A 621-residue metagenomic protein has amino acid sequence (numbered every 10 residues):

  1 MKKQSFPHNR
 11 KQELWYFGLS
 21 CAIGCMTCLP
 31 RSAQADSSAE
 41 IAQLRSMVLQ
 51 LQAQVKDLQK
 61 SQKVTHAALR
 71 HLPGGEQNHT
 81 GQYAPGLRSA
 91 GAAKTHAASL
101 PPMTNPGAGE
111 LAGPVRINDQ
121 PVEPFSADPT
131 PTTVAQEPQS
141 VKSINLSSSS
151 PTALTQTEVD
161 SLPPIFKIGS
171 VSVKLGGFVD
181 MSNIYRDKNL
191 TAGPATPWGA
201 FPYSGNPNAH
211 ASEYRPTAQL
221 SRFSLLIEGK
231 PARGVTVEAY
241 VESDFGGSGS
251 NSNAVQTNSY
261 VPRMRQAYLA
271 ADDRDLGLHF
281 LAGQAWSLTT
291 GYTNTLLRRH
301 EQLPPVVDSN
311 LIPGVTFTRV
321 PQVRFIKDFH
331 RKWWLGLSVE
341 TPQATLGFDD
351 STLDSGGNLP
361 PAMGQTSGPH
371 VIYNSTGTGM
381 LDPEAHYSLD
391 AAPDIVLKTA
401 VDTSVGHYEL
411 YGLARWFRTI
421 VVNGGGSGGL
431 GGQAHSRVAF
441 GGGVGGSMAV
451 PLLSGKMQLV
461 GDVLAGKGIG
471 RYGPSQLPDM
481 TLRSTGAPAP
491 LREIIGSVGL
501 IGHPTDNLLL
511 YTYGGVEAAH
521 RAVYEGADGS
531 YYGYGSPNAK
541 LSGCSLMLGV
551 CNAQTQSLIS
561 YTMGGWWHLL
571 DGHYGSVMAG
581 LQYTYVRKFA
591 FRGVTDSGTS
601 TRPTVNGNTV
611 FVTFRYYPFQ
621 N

Functional and structural regions predicted by a protein language model:
Y16-C28: Bacterial N-terminal signal peptides
A33-A192: N-terminal periplasmic/intermembrane-space "pro-region" immediately following the signal or transit peptide
L146-S150, S161-A195, G205-S355, A391-V396 (+5 more regions): Outer membrane beta-barrel
I168, Y214-L220, T257-M264, G314-T318 (+7 more regions): Transmembrane beta-barrel outer-membrane domains
N189-G193, N251-Y260, T293-H300, G347-S375 (+9 more regions): Outer-membrane beta-barrel translocator domains and adjoining extracellular loop/strand segments of Gram-negative
S221, L225, A267-L269, V323 (+6 more regions): Membrane-embedded beta-strands of outer-membrane beta-barrel proteins, especially the hydrophobic/small aromatic
T403-Y561: Detector for outer-membrane/organellar transmembrane beta-barrel domains, recognizing the amphipathic beta-strand
T604-N621: Outer-membrane beta-barrel "beta-signal"
